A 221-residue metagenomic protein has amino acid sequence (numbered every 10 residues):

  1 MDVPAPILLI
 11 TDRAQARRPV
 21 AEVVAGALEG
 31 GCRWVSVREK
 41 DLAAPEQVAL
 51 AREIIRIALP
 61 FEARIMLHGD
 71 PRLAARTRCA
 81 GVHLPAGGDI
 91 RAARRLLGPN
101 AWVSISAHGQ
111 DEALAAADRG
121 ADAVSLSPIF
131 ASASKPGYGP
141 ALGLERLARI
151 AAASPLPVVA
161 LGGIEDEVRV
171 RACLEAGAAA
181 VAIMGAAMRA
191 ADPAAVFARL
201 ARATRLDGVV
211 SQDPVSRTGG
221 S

Functional and structural regions predicted by a protein language model:
M1-P6, E22, E29, V168 (+2 more regions): Short, low-complexity, intrinsically disordered N-terminal peptides in bacterial proteins
P4-A21, W102-A107, V159-E165: Active-site mouth loops of central-metabolism enzymes
L9, P85-R95, S125-Y138, G163 (+1 more regions): Glycine-rich phosphate-binding active-site loops on the catalytic face of alpha/beta enzymes
P19, V23, E46, G69-L73 (+5 more regions): Short acidic active-site motifs
V24-G30, L59-P60, R94-R95, A117-G120 (+1 more regions): Acidic (Asp/Glu)-rich catalytic clusters
S36-E46, P128-P136: Glycine-rich, proline-tolerant flexible connector loops at the mouths of alpha/beta enzymes
Q47-L67, A86-G109, G137-A160, E165 (+1 more regions): Alpha-helix-loop-beta-strand connector modules within alpha/beta enzyme cores
I65-A80, H108-D122, A153-S154, V159-A160 (+2 more regions): Catalytic cores of alpha/beta
